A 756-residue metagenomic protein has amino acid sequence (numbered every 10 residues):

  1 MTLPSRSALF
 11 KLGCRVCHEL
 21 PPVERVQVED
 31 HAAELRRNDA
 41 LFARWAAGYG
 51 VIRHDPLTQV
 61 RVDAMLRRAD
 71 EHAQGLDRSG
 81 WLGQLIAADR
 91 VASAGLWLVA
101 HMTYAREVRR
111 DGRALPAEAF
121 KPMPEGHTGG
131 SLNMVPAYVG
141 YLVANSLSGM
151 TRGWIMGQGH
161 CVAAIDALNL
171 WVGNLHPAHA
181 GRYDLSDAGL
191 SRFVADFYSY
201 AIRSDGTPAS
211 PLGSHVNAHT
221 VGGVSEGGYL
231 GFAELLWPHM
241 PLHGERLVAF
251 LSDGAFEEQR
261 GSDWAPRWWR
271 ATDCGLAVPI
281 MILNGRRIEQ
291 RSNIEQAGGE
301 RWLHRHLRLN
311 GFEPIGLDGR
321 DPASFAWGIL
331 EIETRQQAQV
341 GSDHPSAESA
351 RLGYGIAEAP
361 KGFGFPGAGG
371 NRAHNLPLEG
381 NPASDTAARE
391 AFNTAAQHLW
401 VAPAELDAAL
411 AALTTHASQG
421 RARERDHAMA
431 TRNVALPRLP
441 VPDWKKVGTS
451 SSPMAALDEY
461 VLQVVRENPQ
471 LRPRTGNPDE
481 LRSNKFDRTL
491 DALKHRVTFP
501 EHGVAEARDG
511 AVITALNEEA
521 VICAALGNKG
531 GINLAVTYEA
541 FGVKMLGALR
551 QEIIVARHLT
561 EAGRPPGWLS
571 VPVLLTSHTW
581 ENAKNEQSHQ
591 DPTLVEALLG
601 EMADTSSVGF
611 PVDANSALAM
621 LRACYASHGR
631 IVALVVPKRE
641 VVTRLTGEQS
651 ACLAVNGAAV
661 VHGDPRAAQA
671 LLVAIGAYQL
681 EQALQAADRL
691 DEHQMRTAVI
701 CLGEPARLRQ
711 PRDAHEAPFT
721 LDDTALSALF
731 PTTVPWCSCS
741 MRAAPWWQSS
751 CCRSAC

Functional and structural regions predicted by a protein language model:
T2-V172, P453-D458, L462, N477: N-terminal amphipathic, basic-rich helices that act as targeting or association modules
Q84-A114, A119-T272, D487-T489, E519-N528 (+1 more regions): Cofactor-binding active-site loop characterized by glycine-rich and histidine/acidic residues
L85-R90, A100-R109, W154, L410-W568 (+5 more regions): Non-catalytic terminal/interface segments that mediate subunit docking, oligomerization, and allosteric communication
A119-V135, W154-C161, T207-E226, S252-A255 (+7 more regions): Active-site nucleophile and cofactor-binding loops and adjacent substrate-binding regions of central metabolic enzymes
V172-H176, T475, L680: Alpha-helical support elements that line or immediately flank enzyme active sites and cofactor-binding pockets
L175-L190, W269-I280, L309, G503-E506 (+2 more regions): A glycine-rich helix N-cap at a beta->alpha junction
F193-P211, N217, G222-E226, M240-V248 (+5 more regions): Thiamine diphosphate
F256-W268, L549-R557, L618: Acidic/histidine-rich catalytic neighborhood of metal-dependent amide-processing enzymes
